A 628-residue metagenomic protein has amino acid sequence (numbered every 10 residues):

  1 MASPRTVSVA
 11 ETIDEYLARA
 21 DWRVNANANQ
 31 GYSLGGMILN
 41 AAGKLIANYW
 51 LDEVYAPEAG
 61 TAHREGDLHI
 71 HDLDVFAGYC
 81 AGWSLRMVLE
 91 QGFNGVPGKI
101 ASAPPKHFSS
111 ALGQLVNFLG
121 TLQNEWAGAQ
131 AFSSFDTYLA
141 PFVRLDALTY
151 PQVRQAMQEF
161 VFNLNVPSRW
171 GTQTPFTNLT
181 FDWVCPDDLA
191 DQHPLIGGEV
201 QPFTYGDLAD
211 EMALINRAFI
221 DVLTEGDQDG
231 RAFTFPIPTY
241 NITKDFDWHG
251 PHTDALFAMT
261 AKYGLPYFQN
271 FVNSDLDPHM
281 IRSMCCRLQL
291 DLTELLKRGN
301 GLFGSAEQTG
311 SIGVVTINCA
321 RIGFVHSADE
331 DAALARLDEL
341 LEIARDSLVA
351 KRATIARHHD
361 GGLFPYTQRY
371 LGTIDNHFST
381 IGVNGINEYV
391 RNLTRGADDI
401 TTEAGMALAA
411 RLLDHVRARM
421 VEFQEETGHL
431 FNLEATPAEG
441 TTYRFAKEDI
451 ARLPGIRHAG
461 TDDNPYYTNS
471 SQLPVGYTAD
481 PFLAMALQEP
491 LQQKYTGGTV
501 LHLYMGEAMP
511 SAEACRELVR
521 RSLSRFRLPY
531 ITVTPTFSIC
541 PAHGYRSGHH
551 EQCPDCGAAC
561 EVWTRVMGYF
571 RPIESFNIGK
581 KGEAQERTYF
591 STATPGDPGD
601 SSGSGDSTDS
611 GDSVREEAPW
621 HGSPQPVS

Functional and structural regions predicted by a protein language model:
A2-D375, G396, T402-D555, A559-V562: Conserved catalytic cores of very large enzyme subunits
T177, F181, D375-G396, C553-A584: Hydrophobic/aromatic-rich, well-ordered segments within soluble, folded domains that form packed cores
T536-D555, E561-S628: Intrinsic, low-complexity terminal and presequence regions
